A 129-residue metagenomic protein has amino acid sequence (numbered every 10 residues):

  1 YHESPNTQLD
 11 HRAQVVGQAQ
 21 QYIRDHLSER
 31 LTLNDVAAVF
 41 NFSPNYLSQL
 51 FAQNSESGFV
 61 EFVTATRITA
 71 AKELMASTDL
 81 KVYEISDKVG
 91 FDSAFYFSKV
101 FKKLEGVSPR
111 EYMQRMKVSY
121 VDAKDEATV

Functional and structural regions predicted by a protein language model:
Y1-D25, E29, D35-A38: Membrane-proximal linker segments that couple transmembrane helices to downstream signaling/catalytic modules
S4, Q8, N34, L47-L50 (+4 more regions): Generic detector of bulky aromatic hydrophobic side chains
Q20-Q21, Q53-D92, Q114-V129: Terminal helix-turn-helix DNA-binding modules in bacterial transcription factors
Y22, H26, R30-T66, S86-S108: Basic/polar phosphate-binding segments, predominantly the helix-turn-helix DNA-binding elements of transcriptional
E111: C-terminal interaction modules of eukaryotic adaptor/scaffold proteins
